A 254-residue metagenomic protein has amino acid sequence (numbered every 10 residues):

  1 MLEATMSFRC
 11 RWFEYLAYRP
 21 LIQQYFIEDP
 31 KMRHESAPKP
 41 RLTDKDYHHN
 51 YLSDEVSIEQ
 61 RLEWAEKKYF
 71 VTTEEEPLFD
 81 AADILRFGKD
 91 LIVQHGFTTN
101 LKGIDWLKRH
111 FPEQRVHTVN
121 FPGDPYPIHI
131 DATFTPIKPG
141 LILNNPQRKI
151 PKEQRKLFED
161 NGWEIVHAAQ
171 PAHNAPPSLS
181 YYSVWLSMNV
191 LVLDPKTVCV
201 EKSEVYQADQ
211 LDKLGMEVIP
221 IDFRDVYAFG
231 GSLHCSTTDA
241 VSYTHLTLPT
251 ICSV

Functional and structural regions predicted by a protein language model:
M1-L246: The feature marks the mature, well-folded catalytic cores of soluble enzymes
H245-V254: Single conserved hydrophobic/aromatic residue that forms the stacking wall/gate of nucleotide- or nucleobase-binding
